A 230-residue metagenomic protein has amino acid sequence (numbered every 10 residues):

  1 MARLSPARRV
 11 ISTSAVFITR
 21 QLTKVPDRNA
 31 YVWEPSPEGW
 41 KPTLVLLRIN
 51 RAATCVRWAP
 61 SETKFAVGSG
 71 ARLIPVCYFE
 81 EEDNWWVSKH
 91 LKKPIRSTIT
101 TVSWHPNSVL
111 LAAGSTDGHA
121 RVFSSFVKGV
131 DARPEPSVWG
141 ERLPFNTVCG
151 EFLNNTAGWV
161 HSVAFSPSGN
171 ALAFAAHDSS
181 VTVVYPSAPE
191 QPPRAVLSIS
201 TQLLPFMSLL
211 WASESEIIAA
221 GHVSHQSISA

Functional and structural regions predicted by a protein language model:
M1, R8, I18-R20, V56-T63 (+4 more regions): Loop/turn segments within WD40 beta-propeller blades
M1, T19-L44: Eukaryotic helix-linker segments that join adjacent hydrophobic helices
M1-T19, V25, I228: Cationic, amphipathic, low-complexity alpha-helical segments enriched in hydrophobics plus arginine/proline
R8-I11, K24-D27, G68-A71, G114-D117 (+3 more regions): Conserved strand-to-loop turn within each blade of WD40 beta-propeller repeats
A15-F17, A30-P35, I74-F79, A120-S125 (+2 more regions): WD40-repeat beta-propellers
P37-T54, E81-T100, V127-W159, A188-F206 (+1 more regions): Inter-blade linker and blade-boundary elements of WD-repeat/beta-propeller domains
N107-G129, A157-V160, P167-S168: Beta-propeller domains
W159-P189, P193-H225: Repeat-solenoid scaffold signature
